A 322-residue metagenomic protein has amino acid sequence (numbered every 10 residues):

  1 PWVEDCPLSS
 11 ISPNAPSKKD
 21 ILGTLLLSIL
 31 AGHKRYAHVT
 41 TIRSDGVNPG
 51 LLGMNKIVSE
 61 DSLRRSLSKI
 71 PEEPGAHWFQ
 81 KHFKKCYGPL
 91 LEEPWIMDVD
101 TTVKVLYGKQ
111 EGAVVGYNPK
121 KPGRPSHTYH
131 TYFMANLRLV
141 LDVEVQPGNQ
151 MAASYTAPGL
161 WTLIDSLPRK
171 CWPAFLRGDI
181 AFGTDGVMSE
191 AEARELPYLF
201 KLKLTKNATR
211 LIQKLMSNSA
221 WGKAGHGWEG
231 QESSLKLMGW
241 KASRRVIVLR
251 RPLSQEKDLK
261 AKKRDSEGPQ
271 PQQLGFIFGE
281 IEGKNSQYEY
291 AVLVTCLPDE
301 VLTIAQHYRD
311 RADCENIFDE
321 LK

Functional and structural regions predicted by a protein language model:
P1-W172, D313: Dynamic "connector" segments at or just before major functional cores
K19-D20, A31, I180-G183, L302: Short, glycine/acidic-rich beta->alpha junctions
G46-P49, K104-L106, L139, N149-Q150 (+5 more regions): Flexible loop/turn segments at secondary-structure boundaries
I96, F175, P197: Hydrophobic "anchor" residues on beta-strands that sit immediately upstream of conserved functional sites
D100, P173-G183: Acidic/histidine-rich, metal-coordinating catalytic segments
S126, A193, S286-Y288: Short, solvent-exposed loop/turn segments at the edges of secondary structure
M188-P197: Short, surface-exposed basic-aromatic patches at helix termini and helix-loop junctions that form
P197-E320: An anionic, glycine-rich sequence signature occurring as long contiguous blocks
